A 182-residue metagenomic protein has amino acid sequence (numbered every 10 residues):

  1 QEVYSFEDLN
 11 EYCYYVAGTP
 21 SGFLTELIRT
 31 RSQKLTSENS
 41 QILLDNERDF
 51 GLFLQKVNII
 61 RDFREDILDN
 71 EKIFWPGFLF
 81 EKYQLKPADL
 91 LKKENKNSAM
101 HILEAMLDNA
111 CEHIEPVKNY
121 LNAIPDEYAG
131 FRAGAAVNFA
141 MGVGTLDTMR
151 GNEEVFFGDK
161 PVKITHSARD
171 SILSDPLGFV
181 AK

Functional and structural regions predicted by a protein language model:
Q1-F53, I60, E65-K182: Catalytic cores of Mg2+-dependent Asp-rich isoprenoid enzymes
